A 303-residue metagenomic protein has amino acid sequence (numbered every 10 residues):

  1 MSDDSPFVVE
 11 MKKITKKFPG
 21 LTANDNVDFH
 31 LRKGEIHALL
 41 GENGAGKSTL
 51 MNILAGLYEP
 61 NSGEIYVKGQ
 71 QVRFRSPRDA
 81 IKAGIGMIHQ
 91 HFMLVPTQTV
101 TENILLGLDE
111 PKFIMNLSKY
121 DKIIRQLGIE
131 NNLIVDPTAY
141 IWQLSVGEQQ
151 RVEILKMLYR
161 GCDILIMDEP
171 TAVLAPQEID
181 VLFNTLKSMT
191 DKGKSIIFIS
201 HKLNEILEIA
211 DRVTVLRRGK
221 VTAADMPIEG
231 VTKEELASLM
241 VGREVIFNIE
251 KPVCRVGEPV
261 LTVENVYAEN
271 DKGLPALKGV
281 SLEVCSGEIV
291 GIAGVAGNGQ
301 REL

Functional and structural regions predicted by a protein language model:
S2-L303: Glycine-rich phosphate-binding loops of nucleotide-dependent enzymes
